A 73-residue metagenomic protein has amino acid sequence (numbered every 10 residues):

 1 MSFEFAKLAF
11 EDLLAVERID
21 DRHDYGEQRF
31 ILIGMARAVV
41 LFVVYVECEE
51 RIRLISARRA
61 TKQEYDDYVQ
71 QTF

Functional and structural regions predicted by a protein language model:
M1-F73: Ribonuclease/tRNase effector modules and their secretory precursors
